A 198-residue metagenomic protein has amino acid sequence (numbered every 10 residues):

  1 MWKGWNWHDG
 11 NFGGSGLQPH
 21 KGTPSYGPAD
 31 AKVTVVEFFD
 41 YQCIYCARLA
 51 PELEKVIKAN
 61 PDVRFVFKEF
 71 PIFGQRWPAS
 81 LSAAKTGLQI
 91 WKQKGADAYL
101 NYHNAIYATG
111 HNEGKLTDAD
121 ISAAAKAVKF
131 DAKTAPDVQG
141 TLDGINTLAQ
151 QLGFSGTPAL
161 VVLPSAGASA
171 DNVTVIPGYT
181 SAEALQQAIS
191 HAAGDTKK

Functional and structural regions predicted by a protein language model:
M1, S122-K198: C-terminal cap of thioredoxin/glutaredoxin-like
M1-S15, K198: N-terminal targeting signals for export/organelle localization
G4-W5, G10, G22, A29 (+3 more regions): Hydrophobic, well-ordered secondary-structure scaffolds
G16-V33, I57-K58: A short beta-strand-turn-helix
G27, V36, P177: Residue-level detector of conserved, well-ordered beta-strand and adjacent loop positions that form binding/recognition
A31-T34, P61, G156-P158: Envelope-exposed proteins and targeting segments
V36-Q42, A47-K126, L152, A193: Structural alpha/beta surface segment adjacent to cysteine/selenocysteine redox centers across thiol/disulfide enzymes
